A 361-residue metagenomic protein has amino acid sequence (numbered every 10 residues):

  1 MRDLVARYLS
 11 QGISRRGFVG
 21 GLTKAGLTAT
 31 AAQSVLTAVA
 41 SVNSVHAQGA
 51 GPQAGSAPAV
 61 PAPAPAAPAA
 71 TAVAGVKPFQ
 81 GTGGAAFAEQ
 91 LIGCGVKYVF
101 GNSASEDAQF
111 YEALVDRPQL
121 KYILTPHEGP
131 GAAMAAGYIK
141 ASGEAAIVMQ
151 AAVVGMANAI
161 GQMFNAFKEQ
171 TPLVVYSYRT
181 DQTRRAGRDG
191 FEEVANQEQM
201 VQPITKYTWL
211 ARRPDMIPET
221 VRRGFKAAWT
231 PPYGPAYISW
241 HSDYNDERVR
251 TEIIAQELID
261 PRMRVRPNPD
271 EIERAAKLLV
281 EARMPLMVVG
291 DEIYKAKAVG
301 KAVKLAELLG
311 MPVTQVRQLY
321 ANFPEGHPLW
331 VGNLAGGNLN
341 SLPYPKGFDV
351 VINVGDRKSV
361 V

Functional and structural regions predicted by a protein language model:
M1-G17, K24, V39-S41: N-terminal secretory signal peptides
V5, V19-G20, P218, E273: Generic structural signal for individual residues within well-ordered alpha-helical segments across diverse proteins
L9, V19-L22, P61, P65-A66: N-terminal glycine-rich, Lys/His-bearing helix-loop that initiates the first secondary-structure elements of many
L22-T30: Sec-dependent signal peptide hydrophobic core
A32-V42: C-terminal segment of classical bacterial N-terminal signal peptides
V42-G49: Boundary at the C-terminal end of the N-terminal hydrophobic targeting segment
G51-V361: N-terminal alpha/beta PP-like core and its mobile active-site loop of ThDP/TPP-dependent enzymes
